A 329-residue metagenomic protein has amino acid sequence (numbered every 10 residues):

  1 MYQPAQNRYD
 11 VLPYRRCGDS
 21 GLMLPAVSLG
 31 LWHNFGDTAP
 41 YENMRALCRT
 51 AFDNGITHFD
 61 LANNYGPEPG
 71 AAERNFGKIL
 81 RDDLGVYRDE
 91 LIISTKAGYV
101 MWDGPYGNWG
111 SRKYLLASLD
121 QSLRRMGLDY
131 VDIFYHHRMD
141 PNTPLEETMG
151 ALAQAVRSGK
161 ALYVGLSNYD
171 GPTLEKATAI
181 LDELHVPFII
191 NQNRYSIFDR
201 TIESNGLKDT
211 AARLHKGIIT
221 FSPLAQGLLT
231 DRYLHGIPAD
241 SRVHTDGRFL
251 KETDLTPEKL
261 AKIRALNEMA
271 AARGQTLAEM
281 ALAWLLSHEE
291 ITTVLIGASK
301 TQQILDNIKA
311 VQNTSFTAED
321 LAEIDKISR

Functional and structural regions predicted by a protein language model:
M1-L91: N-terminal binding-site loop/beta-alpha segment at the start of enzyme catalytic domains that lines or forms
Y2-V11, T143-R329: Beta/alpha (TIM)-barrel catalytic core signal, keyed to glycine-rich beta->alpha loops juxtaposed to Asp/Glu that bind
G18-G36, S94-G107, Y130, Y135: N-terminal small/glycine-rich loop or linker at the start of catalytic domains across soluble metabolic enzymes
P25-L29, F59-L61, L91-T95, F134-H136 (+4 more regions): Hydrophobic faces of well-ordered beta-strands that scaffold small-molecule active sites in alpha/beta enzyme cores
F35-P40, N64-A72, D140-P144, G171-P172 (+1 more regions): Acidic-and-aromatic substrate-binding clefts and catalytic sites of carbohydrate-active enzymes
T38-A51, G110-M126, L174-T178: Short, acidic/polar
A39-N43, A71, N75, Y106-Y114 (+2 more regions): Alpha-helix N-cap and loop-to-helix initiation/capping positions
L123-T143: Active-site groove signature of glycoside hydrolases
